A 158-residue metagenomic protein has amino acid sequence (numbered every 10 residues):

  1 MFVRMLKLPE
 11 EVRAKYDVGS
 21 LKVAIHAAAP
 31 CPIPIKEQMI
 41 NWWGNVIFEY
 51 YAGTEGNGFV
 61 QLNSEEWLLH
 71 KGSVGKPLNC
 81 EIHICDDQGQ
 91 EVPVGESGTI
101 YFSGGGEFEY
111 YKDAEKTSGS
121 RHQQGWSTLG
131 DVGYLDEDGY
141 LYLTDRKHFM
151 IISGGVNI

Functional and structural regions predicted by a protein language model:
V3, A29-P30, G105-G106: Alpha-helix/helix-capping structural signal
R4, Q38, T99, G119-S120: Short, solvent-exposed alpha-helical surface patches in well-structured domains
L6-H70, L78-H83, Q88-E91: Gly/Ser/Thr-rich phosphate-binding loop
A52-E55, T99, S103: Short, compositionally biased leader-like segments
S73: Contiguous, function-dense segments enriched for cysteine-driven chemistry and partner/ligand-binding capacity
P77, E91-G95, Y101-I158: Conserved ATP-binding/catalytic segment of the ANL
